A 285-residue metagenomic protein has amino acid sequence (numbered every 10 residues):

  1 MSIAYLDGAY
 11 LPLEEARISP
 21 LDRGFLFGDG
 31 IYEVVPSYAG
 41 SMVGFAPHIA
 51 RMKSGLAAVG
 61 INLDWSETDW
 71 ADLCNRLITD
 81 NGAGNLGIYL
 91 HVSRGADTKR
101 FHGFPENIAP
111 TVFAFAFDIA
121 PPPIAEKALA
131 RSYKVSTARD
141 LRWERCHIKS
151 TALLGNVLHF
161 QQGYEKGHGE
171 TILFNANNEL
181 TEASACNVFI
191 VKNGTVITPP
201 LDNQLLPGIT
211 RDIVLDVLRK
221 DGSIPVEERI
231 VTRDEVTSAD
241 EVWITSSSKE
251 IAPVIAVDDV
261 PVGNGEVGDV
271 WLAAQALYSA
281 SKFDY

Functional and structural regions predicted by a protein language model:
M1-I172, A176-E179, D202, L215-Y285: Conserved alpha/beta cores of soluble small-molecule-handling proteins
E179-L201, P207: Glycine- and Gly-Pro-enriched alpha-helical subdomains that act as flexible, kink-prone "lid/hinge" or packing modules
G208-I213: Feature captures the catalytic cores and cofactor-binding loops of soluble hydro-lyases/lyases that act on carboxylate
